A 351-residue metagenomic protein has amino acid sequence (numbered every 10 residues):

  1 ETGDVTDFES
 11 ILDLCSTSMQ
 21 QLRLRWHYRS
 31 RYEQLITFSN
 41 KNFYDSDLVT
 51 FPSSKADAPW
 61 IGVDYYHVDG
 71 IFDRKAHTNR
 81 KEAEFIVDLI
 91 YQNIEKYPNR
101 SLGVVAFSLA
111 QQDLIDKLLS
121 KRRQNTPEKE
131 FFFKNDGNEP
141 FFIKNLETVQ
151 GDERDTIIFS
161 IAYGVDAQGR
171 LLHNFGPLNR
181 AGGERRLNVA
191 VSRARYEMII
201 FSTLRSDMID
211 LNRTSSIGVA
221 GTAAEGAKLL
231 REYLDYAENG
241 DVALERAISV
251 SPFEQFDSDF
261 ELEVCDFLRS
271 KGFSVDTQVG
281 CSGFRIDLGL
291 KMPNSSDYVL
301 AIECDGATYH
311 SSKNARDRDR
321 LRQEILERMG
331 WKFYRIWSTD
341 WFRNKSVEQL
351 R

Functional and structural regions predicted by a protein language model:
E1-S18, L22, N40, Q168-D276 (+1 more regions): Helicase C-terminal subdomain and adjacent C-terminal extension
V5-E9, R29-Y32, A83, V87 (+3 more regions): Amphipathic alpha-helical transducer elements in NTP-driven molecular machines
S16-L22, W60-V63, E153-T156, A194-M198 (+1 more regions): Short glycine-/polar-rich loops that comprise or flank the Walker A/P-loop and associated switch/sensor motifs
M19-V63, E130, D207, S215: Coupling/hinge elements of helicase-like and P-loop NTPase modules
D47-S120: Conserved helicase/translocase motor-coupling segment
P127-I157: Conserved motor-coupling elements within RecA-like helicase/translocase cores
D152-G164, Q168, M198-I199: A short beta-strand element within the Helicase C-terminal
R285, G289-E324, R328, T339-R343: Short beta-strand-loop-alpha-helix junction that forms the active-site gateway of nucleic-acid-processing nucleases
